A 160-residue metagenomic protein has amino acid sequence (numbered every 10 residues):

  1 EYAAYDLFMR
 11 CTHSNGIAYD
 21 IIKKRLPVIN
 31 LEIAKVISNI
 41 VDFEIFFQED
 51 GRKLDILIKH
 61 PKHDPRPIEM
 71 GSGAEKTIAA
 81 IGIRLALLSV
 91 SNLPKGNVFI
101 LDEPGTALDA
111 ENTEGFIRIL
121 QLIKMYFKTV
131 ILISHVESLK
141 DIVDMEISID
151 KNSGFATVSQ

Functional and structural regions predicted by a protein language model:
E1-F46: Charged, surface-exposed helical/loop "interaction arms" that form contiguous linear patches used for dimerization
Y5, I37, A79, D102 (+2 more regions): Hydrophobic, well-ordered secondary-structure elements that form the walls of internal hydrophobic environments
S38, F47, G71, S89-P94 (+2 more regions): Conserved catalytic network of the ASCE P-loop NTPase/AAA+ motor domain
E44-E75: ABC-fold ATPase nucleotide-binding domain signature/coupling loops
R52-K53, K62, G105, E137-L139 (+1 more regions): Conserved nucleotide-binding/hydrolysis micro-motifs of P-loop NTPases
G73-I100: GG-anchored amphipathic helix commonly corresponding to the ABC/SMC/Rad50 NBD signature/C-loop
D102-T113: ABC-family nucleotide-binding domains
E111-Q160: C-terminal lobe/lid and adjacent interdomain/linker elements of RecA-like ASCE P-loop ATPase modules
